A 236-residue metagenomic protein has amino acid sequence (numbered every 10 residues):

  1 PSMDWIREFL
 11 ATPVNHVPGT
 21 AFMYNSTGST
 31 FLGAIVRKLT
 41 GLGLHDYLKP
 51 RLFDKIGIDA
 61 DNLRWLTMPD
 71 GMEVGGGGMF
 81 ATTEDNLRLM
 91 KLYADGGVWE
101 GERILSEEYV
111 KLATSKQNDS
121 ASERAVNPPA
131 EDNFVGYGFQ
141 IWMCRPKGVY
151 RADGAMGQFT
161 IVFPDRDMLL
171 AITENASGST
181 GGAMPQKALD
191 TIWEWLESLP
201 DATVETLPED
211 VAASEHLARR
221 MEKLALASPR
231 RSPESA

Functional and structural regions predicted by a protein language model:
P1-G77: Catalytic-site signature segments of enzymes, centered on catalytic residues
M3, A60-L63, K111-A171: Active-site Gly/Thr loop motif
I6, L10, G33-R37, H45-K49 (+7 more regions): Non-transmembrane alpha-helical segments in soluble domains of secreted/periplasmic/extracellular proteins
P18-F22, E73-G78, V149-M156, A176-A183: Active-site rim elements
G28-I35, G75-V98, V110, Q158-N175: Active-site-proximal alpha-helical segments within enzyme catalytic domains
F53-S115: Active-site-proximal binding-pocket segments
T180-A236: Short, gly/Ser/Thr-rich active-site loops of penicillin-recognizing serine hydrolases
